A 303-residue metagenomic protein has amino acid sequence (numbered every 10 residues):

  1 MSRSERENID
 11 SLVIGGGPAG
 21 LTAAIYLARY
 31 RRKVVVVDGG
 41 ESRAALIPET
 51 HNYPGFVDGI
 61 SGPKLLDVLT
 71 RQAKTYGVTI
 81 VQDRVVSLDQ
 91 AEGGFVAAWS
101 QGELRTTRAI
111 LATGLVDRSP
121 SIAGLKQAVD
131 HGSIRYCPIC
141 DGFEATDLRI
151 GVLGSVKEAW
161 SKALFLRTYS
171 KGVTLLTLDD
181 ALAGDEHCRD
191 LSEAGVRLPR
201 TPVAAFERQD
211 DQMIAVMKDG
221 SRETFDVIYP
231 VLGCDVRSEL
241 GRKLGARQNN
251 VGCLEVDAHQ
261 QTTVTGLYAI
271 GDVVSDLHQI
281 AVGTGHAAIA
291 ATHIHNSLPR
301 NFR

Functional and structural regions predicted by a protein language model:
M1-L12, I80-L148, V227, L254-A258 (+1 more regions): FAD-binding core/adjacent interface of flavoenzyme oxidoreductases
R3, I9-D67, Q72, E158-A181: Beta1-alpha1 glycine-rich phosphate/pyrophosphate-binding loop at the start of Rossmann-like nucleotide-binding domains
G15, A112-G114, S119, L153 (+3 more regions): Short, well-ordered coil/turn residues at beta-beta hairpins and beta-strand->alpha-helix junctions within
A23-A24, A28, G283, A290-A291: Small-residue (primarily alanine) positions within well-ordered alpha-helices, especially packing/interaction faces
A45, S119-P120, W160, S238 (+1 more regions): Glycine/Thr-rich phosphate-binding loops of Rossmann-like dinucleotide-binding domains
T70-E92, A97-A98, L104-T106, T168-C253 (+1 more regions): A Rossmann-like FAD-binding core segment of flavoenzymes
Q127-E144, L232-A281, I289-T292, N296: FAD-site-proximal beta/loop scaffold in flavoenzymes
V129-Y169, T174: Conserved FAD-binding catalytic core of PHBH/FMO-like flavoproteins
